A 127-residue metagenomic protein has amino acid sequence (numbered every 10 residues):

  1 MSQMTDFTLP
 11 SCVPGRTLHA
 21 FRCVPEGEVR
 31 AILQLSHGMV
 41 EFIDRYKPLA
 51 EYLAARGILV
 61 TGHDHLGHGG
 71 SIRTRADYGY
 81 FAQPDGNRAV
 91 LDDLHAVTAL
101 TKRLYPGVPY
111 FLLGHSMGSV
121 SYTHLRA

Functional and structural regions predicted by a protein language model:
M1-C23: N-terminal cap/lid segment of alpha/beta-hydrolase-fold proteins
P25-I32: Proline/glycine-enriched tight loop/beta-turn segments at coil->beta junctions that connect or precede beta-strands
G38-E41: Active-site glycine-rich loops that stabilize anionic/oxyanionic intermediates across multiple enzyme folds
A54-R75: Conserved alpha/beta-hydrolase
Q83-K102: Alpha/beta-hydrolase active-site loop
P106-H115: Alpha/beta-hydrolase fold nucleophile elbow
M117-S119: Active-site loop->helix "elbow" adjoining a glycine-rich segment at hydrolase catalytic centers
T123-A127: Conserved small/polar residues in nucleotide/adenosyl-binding loops
